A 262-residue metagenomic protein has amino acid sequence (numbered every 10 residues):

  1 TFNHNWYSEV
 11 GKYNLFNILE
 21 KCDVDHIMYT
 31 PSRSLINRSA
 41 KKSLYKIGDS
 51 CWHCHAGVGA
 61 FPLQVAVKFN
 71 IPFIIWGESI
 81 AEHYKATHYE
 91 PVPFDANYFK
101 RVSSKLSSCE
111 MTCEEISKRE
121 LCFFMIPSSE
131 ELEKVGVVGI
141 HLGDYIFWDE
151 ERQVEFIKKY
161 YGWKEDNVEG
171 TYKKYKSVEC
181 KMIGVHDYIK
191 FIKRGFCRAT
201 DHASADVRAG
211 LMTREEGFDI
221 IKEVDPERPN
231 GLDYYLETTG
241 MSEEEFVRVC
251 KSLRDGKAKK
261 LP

Functional and structural regions predicted by a protein language model:
T1-P262: Nucleotide-activated chemistry modules centered on ATP-dependent adenylation/adenylyltransferase
